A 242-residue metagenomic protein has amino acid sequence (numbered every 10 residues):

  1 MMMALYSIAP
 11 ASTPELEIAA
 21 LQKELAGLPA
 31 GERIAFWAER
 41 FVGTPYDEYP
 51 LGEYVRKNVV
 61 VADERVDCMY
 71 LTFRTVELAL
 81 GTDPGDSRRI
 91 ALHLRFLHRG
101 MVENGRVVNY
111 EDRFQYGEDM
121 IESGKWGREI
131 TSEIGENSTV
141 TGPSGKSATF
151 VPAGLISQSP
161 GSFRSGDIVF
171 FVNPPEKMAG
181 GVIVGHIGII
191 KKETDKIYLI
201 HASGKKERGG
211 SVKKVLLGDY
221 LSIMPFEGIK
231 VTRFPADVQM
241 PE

Functional and structural regions predicted by a protein language model:
M1-Y6: Bacterial N-terminal signal peptides
S7-A11, A26-L28, P143-L155, K206-L217: Short, exposed beta-strand "edge-strand" segments with a Pro/Gly-rich flavor and a Y/T-containing core
I8-T141, K146, A179-G180: N-terminal capping segments
A9, E15, A20-K23, P29-A35 (+7 more regions): Mature, folded catalytic cores of secreted/periplasmic enzymes
W37-A38, T72, I134-E136, A153-I156 (+2 more regions): Generic detector of short, locally flexible boundary/turn motifs and exposed helical patches
R65, S162, K177-V184, K192: Short amphipathic alpha-helix initiation/capping segments at coil-to-helix junctions
N137-M178: A mid-sequence, solvent-exposed acidic-amphipathic segment
S165-I168, P174, G185, I190-E242: Low-complexity, Gly/Ser/Thr/Pro-rich intrinsically disordered linker/tail segments
